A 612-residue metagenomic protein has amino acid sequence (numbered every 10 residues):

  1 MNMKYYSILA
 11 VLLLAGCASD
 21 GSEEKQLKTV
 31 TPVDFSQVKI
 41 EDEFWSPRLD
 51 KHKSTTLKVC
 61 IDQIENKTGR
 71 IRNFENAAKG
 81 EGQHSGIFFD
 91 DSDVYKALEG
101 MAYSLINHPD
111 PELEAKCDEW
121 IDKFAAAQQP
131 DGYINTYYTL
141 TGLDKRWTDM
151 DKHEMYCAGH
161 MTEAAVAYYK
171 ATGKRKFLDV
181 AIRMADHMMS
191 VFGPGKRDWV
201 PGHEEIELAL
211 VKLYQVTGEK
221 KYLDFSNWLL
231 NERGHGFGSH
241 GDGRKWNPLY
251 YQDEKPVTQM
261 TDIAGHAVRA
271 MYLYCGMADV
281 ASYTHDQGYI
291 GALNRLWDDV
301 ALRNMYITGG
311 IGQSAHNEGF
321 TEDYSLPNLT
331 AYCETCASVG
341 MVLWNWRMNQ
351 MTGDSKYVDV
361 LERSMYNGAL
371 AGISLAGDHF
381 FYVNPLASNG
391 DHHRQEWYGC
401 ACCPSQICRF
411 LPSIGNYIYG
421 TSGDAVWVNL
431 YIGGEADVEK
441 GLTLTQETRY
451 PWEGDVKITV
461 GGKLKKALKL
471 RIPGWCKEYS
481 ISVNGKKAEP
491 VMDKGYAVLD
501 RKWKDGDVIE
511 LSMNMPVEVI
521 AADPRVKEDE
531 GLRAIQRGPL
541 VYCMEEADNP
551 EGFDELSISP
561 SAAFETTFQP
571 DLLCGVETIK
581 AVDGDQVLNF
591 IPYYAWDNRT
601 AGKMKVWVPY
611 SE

Functional and structural regions predicted by a protein language model:
A15-G16: C-terminal motif of bacterial Sec signal peptides marking the signal peptidase cleavage site
G21-D93, E114-Y137: Low-complexity, Ser/Thr/Pro/Gly-enriched N-terminal "stalk/linker" regions
Q37, E43-P47, K51, L98-P111 (+7 more regions): Well-ordered alpha-helical scaffold segments within catalytic/enzyme domains
I71-F88, N135-H153, E204-V216, G243-H266 (+2 more regions): Carbohydrate-binding/catalytic loop surfaces
A78, G82-F89, Y95, E99 (+3 more regions): Extended ligand-binding groove/face enriched in aromatic
E163, A167, K174, A181 (+11 more regions): Catalytic cores of eukaryotic secretory-pathway lumenal/extracellular enzymes that build and remodel glycoconjugates
S226, L293, D359-N367, G372-V460 (+2 more regions): C-terminal beta-rich recognition modules with glycine/proline-rich loops and embedded aromatic residues
C476-D500, V519-R525: Solvent-exposed beta-strand/loop surfaces of large extracellular or lumenal domains
